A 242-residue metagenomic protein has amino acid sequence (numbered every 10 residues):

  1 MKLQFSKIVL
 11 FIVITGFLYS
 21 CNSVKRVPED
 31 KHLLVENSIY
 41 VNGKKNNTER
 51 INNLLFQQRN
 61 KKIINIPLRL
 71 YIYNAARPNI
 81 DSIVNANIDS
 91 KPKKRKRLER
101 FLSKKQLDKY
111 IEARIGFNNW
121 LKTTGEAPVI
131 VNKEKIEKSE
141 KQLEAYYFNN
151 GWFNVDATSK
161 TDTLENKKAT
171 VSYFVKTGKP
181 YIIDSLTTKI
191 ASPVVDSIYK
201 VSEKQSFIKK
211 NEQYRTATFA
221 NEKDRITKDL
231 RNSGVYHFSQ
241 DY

Functional and structural regions predicted by a protein language model:
M1-V9: Bacterial N-terminal signal peptides that target proteins for export
L3, N22-Y242: Interaction-mediating elements
V9-F11, Y110: Alpha-helical interaction segments
F17-S20: C-terminal motif of bacterial Sec signal peptides marking the signal peptidase cleavage site
